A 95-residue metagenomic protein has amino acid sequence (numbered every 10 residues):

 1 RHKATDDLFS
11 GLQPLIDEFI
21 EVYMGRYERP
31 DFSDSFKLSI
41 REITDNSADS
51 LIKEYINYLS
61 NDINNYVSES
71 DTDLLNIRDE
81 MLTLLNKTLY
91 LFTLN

Functional and structural regions predicted by a protein language model:
R1-T5, T72-L75: Short, surface-exposed loop/turn segments at secondary-structure junctions
H2-F32: Conserved alpha-helical segments that form or flank metal/cofactor-binding pockets of metalloenzymes
D7-F19, E80-L94: Alpha-helical scaffold segments in carbohydrate-active enzymes
F19-V22, R26, D62, Y66 (+1 more regions): Hydrophobic stripe of amphipathic alpha-helices that form coiled-coil interfaces
F36-F92: Acidic/histidine-rich alpha-helical segments that form the ligand environment of transition-metal centers
